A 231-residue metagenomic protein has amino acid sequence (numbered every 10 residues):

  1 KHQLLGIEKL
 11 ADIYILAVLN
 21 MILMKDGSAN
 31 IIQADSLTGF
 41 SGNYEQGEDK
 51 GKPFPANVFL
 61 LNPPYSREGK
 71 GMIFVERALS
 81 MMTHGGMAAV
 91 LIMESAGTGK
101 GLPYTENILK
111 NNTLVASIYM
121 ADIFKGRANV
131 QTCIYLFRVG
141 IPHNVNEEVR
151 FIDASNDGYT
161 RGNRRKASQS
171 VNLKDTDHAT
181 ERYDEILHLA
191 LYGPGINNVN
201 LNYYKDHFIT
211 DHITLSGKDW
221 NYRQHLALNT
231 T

Functional and structural regions predicted by a protein language model:
H2-L5: Short beta-strand element of Class I
I7-G51: S-adenosyl-L-methionine
T38-G39, E45-Q46, G51-T231: A conserved structural/catalytic subdomain of Rossmann-like adenosyl-cofactor enzymes
